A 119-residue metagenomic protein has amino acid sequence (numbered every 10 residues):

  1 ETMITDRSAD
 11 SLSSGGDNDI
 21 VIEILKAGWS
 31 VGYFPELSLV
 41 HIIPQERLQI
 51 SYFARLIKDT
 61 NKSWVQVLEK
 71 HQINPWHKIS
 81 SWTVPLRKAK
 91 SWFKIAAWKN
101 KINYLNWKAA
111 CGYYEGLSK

Functional and structural regions predicted by a protein language model:
E1-T5, E69-H71: Short regulatory "switch" loops immediately downstream of catalytic or recognition motifs within protein catalytic
M3-I20: Acidic donor-binding loop at a coil-to-helix junction in glycosyltransferase catalytic cores that engages
M3-S8, S38-E46: Short, flexible active-site loops
D19, I42, E46-K70, T83: C-terminal catalytic/acceptor-binding lobe
I24-L25: Hydrophobic residues within well-ordered alpha-helices
G28-I43, F53: Catalytic beta-strand/loop signature of glycosyltransferases that borders the donor
R55-K62, I73-K119: Non-catalytic, C-terminal membrane-associated alpha-helical segments of glycosyltransferases
